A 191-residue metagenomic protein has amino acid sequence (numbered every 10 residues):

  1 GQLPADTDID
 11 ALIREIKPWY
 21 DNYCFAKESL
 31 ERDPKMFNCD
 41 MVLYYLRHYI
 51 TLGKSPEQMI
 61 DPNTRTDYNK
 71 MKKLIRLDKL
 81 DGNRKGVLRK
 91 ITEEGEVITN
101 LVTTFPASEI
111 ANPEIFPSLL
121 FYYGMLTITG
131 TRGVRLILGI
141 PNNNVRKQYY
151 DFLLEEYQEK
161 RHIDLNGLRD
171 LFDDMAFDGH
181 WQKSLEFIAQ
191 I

Functional and structural regions predicted by a protein language model:
G1-R47, I91: Amphipathic alpha-helical segments of the small helical/lid subdomains adjacent to P-loop NTPase cores
M36-F37, V42-I191: Extended alpha-helical interface modules used as scaffolds for assembling large macromolecular complexes
